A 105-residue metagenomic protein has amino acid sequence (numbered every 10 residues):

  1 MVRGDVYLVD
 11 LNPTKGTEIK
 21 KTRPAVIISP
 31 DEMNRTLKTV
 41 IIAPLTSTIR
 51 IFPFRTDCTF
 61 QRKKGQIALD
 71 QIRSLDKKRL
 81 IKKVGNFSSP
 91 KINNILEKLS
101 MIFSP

Functional and structural regions predicted by a protein language model:
M1-P105: Conserved functional hotspots at enzyme active or ligand-binding sites that engage polyanionic ligands
